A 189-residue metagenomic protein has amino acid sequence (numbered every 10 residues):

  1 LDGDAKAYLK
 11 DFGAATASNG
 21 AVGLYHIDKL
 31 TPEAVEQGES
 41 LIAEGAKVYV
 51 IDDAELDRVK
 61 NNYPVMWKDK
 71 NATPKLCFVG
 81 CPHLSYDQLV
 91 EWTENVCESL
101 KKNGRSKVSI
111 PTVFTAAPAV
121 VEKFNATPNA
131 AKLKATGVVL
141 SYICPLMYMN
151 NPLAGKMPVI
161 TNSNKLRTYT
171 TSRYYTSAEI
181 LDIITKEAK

Functional and structural regions predicted by a protein language model:
L1-G3, P82, A117-P118, N162-N164: Structural motif
L1-P111, L181-K189: Intrinsically disordered, low-complexity segments enriched in small residues
Y25-I27, V79, F114, L140-C144 (+1 more regions): General beta-strand structural signal in soluble alpha/beta enzymes
L30-E33, F114-V121, L166: Short beta-alpha junction loops
P74, G137, G155-M157: Short, well-ordered alpha-helix to beta-strand connector turns
L84-S85, K102-M147, N151-L153: Extended C-terminal subregions enriched in glycine
V90-E91, A126-T127, S172: Short amphipathic alpha-helical segments
L146-Y148, P152-K189: Peripheral docking tails and interdomain loops at the edges of cofactor- or intermediate-handling domains
